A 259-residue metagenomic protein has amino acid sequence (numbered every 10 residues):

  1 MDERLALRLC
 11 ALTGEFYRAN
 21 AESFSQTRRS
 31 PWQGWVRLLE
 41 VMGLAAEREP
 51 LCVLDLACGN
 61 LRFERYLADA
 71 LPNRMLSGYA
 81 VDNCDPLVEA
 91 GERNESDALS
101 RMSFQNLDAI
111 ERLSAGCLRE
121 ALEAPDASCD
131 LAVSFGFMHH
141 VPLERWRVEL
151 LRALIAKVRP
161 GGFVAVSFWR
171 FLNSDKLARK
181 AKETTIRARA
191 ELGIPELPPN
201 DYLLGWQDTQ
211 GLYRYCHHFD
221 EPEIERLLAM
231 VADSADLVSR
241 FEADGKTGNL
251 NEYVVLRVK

Functional and structural regions predicted by a protein language model:
M1-L51, G59-L122, R145, F163-K259: Class I (Rossmann-like) S-adenosyl-L-methionine-dependent methyltransferase catalytic domain, capturing the SAM-binding
P50, S128-C129: Local beta-strand N-terminus motif with an aromatic residue
L56: Conserved beta-strand/loop positions that form the S-adenosyl-L-methionine
V133: A conserved beta-strand element that flanks and buttresses the S-adenosyl-L-methionine
G136-H140: Short catalytic micro-motifs in class I SAM-dependent methyltransferases
V141-A153: A short, conserved alpha-helix within the catalytic core of class I
A153-P160: Conserved helix-to-beta-strand junction in the class I
